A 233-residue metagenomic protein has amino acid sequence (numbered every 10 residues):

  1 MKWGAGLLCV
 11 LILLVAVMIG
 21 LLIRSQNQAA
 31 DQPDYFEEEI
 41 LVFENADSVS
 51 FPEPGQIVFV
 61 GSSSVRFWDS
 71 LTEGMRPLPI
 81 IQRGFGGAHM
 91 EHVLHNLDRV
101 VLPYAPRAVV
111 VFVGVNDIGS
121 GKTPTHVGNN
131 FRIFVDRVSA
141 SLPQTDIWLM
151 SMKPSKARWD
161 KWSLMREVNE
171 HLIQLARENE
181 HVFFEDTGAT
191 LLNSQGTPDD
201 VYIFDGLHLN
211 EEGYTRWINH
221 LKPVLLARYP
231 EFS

Functional and structural regions predicted by a protein language model:
M1-I57, E73, R228-S233: N-terminal secretory targeting modules
S50-E53, G74-M75, P103, S141 (+1 more regions): Extracellular/periplasmic catalytic domains that process cell-envelope and extracellular macromolecules
P54-S70, A88: Catalytic nucleophile-elbow at a beta strand-turn-alpha helix junction centered on a G-D-S/GDSL motif, marking
F59, I80-Q82, F184: Conserved beta-strand scaffold positions in the cores of enzyme catalytic domains, especially in NTP/NDP-utilizing
V65-P79, H92-G128, W148, M152-K156: Oxyanion-hole/transition-state-stabilizing segment in secreted/luminal serine hydrolases and related acyltransferases
T125-F134, L164-N169: Charged helix-capping and loop-helix junction motifs
L142-D146: A short helix->loop->beta-strand "cap" motif at the edges of active sites that frequently abuts
K156-S233: Catalytic His-Asp segment of secreted/periplasmic serine-dependent ester chemistry enzymes
